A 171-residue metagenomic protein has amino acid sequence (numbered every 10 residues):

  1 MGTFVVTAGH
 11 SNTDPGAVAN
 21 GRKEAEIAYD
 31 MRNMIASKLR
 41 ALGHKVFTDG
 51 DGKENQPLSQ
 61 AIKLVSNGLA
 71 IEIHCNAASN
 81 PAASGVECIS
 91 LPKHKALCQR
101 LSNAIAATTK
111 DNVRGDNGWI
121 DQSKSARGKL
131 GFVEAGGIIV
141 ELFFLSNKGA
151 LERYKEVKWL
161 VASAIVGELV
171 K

Functional and structural regions predicted by a protein language model:
G2-V86, L91-A96: Catalytic-core regions of hydrolytic enzymes
V5-T7, K63, N67-S79, I120-K171: Active-site-adjacent mobile loop/cap segments within catalytic or ligand-binding domains
A17, C88, V113, V133 (+1 more regions): Short clusters of hydrophobic/aromatic residues that line enzyme substrate/ligand-binding pockets
A28, H94, C98, Y154-A162: Short, charged, low-complexity patches
Y29, D111, K124-A126: Short alpha-helical segments used as structural interaction elements across diverse proteins
M34, K38, R100-K110, L160-K171: Generic non-transmembrane alpha-helical segments
S84-V86, D116, A126-K129: Generic structural motif recognizing short loop/turn segments at the entrances and edges of beta-strands
H94-D121: Active-site-adjacent substrate-binding region of metalloamidase/peptidase-like peptide-processing proteins
